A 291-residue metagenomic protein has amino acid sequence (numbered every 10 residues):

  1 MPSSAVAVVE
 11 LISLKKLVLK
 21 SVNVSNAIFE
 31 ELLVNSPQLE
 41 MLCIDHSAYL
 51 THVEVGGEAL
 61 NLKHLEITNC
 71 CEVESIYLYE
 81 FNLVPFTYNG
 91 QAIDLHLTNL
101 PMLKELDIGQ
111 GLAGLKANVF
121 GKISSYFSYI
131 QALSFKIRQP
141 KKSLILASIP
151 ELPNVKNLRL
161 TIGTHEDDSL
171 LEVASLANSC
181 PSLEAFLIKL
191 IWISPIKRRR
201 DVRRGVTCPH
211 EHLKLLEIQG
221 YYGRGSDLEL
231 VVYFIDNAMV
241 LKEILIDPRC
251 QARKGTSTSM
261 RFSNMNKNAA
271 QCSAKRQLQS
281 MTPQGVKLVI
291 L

Functional and structural regions predicted by a protein language model:
M1-E151, K156-A174, E184-R203, G223-V231 (+4 more regions): Leucine-rich repeat
H210-V232, M239-P248: C-terminal transmembrane module of eukaryotic multi-pass membrane proteins
E211-H212, M281-K287: A short helix-to-beta-strand connector/capping loop
